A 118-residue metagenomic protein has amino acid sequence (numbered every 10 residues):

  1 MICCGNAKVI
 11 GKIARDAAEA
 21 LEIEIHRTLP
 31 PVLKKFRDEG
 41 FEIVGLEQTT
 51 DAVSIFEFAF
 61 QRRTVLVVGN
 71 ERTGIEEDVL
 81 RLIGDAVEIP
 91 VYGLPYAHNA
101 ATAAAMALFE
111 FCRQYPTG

Functional and structural regions predicted by a protein language model:
M1-T49, C112: RNA substrate-binding interface of SAM-dependent RNA methyltransferases
C4, I43, V67, I75 (+2 more regions): Hydrophobic aliphatic residue packing
N6-K8, T28-L29, E71-T73, V91-P95: Short, acidic/turn-prone active-site loops that include or flank metal/cofactor- and phosphate-binding residues
A14, I25-R27, A59-T64, V79 (+2 more regions): Solvent-exposed, flexible loop/coil residues
T49-Y92: Active-site/ligand-binding-proximal alpha/beta "capping" segment
L80-G118: Structured adenosyl-cofactor binding patch, chiefly the S-adenosyl-L-methionine
